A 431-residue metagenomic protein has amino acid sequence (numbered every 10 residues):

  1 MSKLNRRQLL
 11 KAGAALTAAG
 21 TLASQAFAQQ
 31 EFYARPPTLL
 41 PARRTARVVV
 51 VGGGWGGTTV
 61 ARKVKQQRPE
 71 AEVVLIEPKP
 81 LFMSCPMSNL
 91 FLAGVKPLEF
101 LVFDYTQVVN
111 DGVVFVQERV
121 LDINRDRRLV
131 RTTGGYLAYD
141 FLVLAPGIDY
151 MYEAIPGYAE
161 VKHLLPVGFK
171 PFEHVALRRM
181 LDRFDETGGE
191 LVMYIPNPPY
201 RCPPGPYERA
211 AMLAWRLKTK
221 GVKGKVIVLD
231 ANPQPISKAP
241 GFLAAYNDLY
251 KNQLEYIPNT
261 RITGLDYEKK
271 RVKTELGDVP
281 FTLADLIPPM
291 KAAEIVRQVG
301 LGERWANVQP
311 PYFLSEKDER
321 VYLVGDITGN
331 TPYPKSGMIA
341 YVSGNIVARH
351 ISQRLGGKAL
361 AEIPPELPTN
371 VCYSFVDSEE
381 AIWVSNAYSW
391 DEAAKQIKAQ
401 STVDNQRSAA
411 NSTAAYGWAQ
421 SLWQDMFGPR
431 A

Functional and structural regions predicted by a protein language model:
M1-T17: N-terminal secretory signal peptides and thylakoid transit peptides that target proteins across membranes
G13, G134, P146-G147, P288-P289: Glycine-rich, N-terminal phosphate-binding loop of Rossmann-like dinucleotide-binding domains
Y33, G147-T219: Glycine-rich dinucleotide-binding loop and its adjacent helix/turn
R35-V114, N197-K238: Beta1-alpha1 glycine-rich phosphate/pyrophosphate-binding loop at the start of Rossmann-like nucleotide-binding domains
R44, W383-A431: C-terminal auxiliary extensions adjacent to catalytic cores
V113-D122, V130, L137, W215-R304: A Rossmann-like FAD-binding core segment of flavoenzymes
E160-D185, P280-V342, Q353: FAD-site-proximal beta/loop scaffold in flavoenzymes
A340-P364: Internal hydrophobic alpha-helix adjacent to the cofactor/substrate pocket in enzyme cavities
